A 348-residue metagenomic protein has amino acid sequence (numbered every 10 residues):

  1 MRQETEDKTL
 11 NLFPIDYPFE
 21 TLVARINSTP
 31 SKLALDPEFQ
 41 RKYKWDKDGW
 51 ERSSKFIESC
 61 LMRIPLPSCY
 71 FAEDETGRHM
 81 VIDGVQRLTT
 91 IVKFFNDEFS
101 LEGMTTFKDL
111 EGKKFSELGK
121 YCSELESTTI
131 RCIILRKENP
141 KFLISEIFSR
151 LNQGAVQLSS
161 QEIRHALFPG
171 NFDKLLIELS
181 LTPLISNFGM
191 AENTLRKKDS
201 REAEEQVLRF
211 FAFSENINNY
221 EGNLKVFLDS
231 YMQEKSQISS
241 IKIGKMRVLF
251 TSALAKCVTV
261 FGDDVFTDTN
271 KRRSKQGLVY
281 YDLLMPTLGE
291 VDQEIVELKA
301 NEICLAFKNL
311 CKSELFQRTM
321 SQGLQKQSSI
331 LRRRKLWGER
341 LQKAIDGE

Functional and structural regions predicted by a protein language model:
M1-R2, E348: Intrinsically disordered, low-complexity and often Lys/Arg-enriched segments
R2-A24, P37-S230, E297, N301-L305 (+2 more regions): Basic- and aromatic-enriched surface patches that contact anionic nucleotides/nucleic acids
P30-L33: N-terminal amphipathic/basic membrane-interacting segments and domains, especially the gasdermin N-terminal
L224-R273, Y280: Small-residue-rich helix-loop
I241, K245-V248, S252, L298 (+2 more regions): Alpha-helix boundary/N-cap detector
V265-L315: C-terminal hydrophobic structural anchor segments that stabilize assembly/packing rather than catalytic chemistry
N309, S329-W337: Terminal end segments
L336-K343, G347: Charge-dense, extended regions
